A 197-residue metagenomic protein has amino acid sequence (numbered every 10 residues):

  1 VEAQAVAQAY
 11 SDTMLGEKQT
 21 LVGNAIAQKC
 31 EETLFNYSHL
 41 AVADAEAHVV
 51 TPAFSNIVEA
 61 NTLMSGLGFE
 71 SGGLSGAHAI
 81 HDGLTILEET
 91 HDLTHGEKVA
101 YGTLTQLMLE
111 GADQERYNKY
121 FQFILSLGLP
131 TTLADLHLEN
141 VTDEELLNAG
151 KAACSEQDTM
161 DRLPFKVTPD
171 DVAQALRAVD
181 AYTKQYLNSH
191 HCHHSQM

Functional and structural regions predicted by a protein language model:
V1-Q8: Conserved anion/nucleotide-ligand pocket segment
A9-L129: Active-site segments that bind and position negatively charged phosphate/pyrophosphate groups
A112-M197: C-terminal charged capping/lid subdomain of soluble metabolic enzymes
